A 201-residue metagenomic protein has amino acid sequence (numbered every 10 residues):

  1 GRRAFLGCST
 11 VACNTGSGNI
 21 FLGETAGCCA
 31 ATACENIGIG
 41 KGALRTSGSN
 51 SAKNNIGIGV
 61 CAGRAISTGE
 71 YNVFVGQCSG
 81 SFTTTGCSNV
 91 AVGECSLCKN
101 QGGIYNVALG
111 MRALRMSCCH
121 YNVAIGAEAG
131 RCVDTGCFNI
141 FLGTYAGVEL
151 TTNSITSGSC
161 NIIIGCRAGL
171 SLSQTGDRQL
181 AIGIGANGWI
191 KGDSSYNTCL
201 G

Functional and structural regions predicted by a protein language model:
G1-G201: Glycine- and small/polar-enriched repetitive beta-structure motifs of secreted/surface proteins
